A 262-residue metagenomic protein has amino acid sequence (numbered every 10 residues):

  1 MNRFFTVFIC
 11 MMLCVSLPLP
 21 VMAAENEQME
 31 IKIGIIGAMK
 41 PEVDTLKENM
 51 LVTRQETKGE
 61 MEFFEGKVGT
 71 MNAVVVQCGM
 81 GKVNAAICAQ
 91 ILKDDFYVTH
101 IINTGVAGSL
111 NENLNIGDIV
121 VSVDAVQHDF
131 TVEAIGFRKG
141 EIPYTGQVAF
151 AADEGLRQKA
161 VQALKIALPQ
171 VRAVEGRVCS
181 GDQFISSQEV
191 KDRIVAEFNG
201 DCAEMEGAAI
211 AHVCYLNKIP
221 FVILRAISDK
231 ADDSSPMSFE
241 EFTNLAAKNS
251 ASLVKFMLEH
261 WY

Functional and structural regions predicted by a protein language model:
M1-T6: Positively charged n-region of N-terminal signal peptides that target proteins for export
V7-P18: Bacterial N-terminal signal peptides
L13, V52-K58: Short, solvent-exposed secondary-structure boundary motifs
S16, L46, A160-L164: Generic hydrophobic, helix-prone segments enriched in Leu/Val/Ile
L19-A23: Sec/Tat signal peptide C-region and signal peptidase I cleavage site
E25-I33, E56-Y262: Glycine-rich phosphate- or other oxyanion-binding loops that anchor nucleotides, phosphorylated ligands
E30-M50, M71-N72: Short, conserved "active-site rim" segments that organize catalytic pockets and cofactor/ligand binding
